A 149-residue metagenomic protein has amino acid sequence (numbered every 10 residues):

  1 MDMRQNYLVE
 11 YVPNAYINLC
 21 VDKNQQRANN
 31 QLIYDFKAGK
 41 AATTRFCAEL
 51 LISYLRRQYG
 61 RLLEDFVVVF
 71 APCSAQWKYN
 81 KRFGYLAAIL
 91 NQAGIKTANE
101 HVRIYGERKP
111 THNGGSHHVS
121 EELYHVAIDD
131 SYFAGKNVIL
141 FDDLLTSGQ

Functional and structural regions predicted by a protein language model:
M1-F66, R103-G135: Active-site-facing substrate-recognition patch
R57, C73, G94: HhH-family (HhH-GPD) DNA N-glycosylase catalytic core used in base-excision repair
V67-Y79: Short beta-strand-loop/turn "lid" adjacent to the catalytic site in phosphate-handling enzymes
K78-T97: Substrate-recognition/cap helix-loop segment adjacent to the acidic, metal-dependent catalytic center of Asp-based
N137-D142: Conserved Lys-Pro-Asp/Glu-containing loop-to-beta segment of HAD-superfamily phosphomonoesterases, centered on
L145: Active-site His/Glu-centered metal-binding helix of metallohydrolases
G148: Glycine-rich SAM-binding Motif I of class I
